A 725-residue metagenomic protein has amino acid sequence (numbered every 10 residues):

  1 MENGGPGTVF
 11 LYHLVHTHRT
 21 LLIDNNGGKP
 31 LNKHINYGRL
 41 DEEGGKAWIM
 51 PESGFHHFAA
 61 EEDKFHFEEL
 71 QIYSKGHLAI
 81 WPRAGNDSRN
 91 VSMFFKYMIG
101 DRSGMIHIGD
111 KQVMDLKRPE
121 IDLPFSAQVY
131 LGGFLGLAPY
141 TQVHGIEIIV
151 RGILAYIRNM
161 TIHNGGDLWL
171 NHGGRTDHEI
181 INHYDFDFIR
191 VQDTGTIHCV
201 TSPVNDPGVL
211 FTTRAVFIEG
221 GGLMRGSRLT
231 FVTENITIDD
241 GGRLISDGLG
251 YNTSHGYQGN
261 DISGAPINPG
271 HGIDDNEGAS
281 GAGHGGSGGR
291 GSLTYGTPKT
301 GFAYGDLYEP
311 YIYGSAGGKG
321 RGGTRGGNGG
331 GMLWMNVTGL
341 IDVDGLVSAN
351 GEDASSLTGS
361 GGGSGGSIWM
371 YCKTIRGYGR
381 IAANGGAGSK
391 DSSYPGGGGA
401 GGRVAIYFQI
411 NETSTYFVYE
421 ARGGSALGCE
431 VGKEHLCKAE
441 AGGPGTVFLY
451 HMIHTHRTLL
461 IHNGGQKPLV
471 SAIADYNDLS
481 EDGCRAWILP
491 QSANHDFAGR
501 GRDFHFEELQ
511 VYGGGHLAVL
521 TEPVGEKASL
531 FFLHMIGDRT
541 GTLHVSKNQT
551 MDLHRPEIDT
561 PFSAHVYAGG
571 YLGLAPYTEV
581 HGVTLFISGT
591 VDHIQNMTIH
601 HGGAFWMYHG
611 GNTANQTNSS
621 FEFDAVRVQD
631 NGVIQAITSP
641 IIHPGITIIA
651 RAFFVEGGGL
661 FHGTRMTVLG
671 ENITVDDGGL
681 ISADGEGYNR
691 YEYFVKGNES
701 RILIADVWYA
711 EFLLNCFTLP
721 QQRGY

Functional and structural regions predicted by a protein language model:
M1-T8, G132-F134, A138, G145 (+16 more regions): Glycine-centric low-complexity/flexibility signal
E2-R158, I162-G166, L170, K299 (+3 more regions): Extracellular/surface-exposed low-complexity segments
V9, H13, G152, G208 (+4 more regions): Short, structured interface segments
D63-F65, Q71, N182, F211 (+9 more regions): Short, surface-exposed loop/turn motifs at beta-strand boundaries within globular domains
R83, G173, S202, L249 (+4 more regions): Surface loops and adjacent helix of pleckstrin homology
G85-S92, D177, H183, V204-F211 (+6 more regions): Surface-exposed loop/turn positions within long extracellular repeat scaffolds, especially the passenger domains
N86, N90, N159, Q192 (+13 more regions): N-linked glycosylation sites
T141, T176-E179, T578, T613: Long, low-complexity, intrinsically disordered N-terminal extensions of eukaryotic proteins, enriched
